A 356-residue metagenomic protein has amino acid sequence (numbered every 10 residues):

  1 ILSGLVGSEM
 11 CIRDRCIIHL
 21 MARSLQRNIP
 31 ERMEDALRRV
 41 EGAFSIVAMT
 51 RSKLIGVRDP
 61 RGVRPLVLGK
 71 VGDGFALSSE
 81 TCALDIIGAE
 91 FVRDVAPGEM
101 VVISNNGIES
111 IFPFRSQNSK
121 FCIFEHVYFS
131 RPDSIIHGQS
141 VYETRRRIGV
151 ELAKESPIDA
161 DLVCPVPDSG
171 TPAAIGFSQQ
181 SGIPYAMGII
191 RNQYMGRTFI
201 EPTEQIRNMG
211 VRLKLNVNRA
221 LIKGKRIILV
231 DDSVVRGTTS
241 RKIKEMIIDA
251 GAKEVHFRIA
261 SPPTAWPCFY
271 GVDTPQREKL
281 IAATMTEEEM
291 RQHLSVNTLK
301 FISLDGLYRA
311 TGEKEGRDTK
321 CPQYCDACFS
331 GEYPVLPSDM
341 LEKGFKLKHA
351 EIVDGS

Functional and structural regions predicted by a protein language model:
S3, G7-P97, V102-A160, V166 (+1 more regions): Conserved short alpha-helical segments that host acidic/polar catalytic motifs at enzyme active sites
R15-I18, Y185-G196, H293-T311: A conserved beta-strand->alpha-helix junction
Q26-N28, E155-D161, Q179-A186, A220-K223 (+1 more regions): Secondary-structure transition/capping motifs at alpha-helix termini and the adjoining loop/turn into the next element
L37, S52-K53, R58, K70 (+2 more regions): PRPP-dependent phosphoribosyltransferase catalytic core
M49, V57-R58, G69, S78-E80 (+10 more regions): Generic beta-strand/beta-sheet core signal
V63-R64, L84-I86, E109-S110, G170-A174 (+4 more regions): Flexible loop/turn segments at secondary-structure boundaries
A83, E90, G98, E155-S156 (+4 more regions): Phosphate/diphosphate-binding loops
G182-I227, T238, A265-P275: Short, glycine/charge-rich flexible loops or terminal/linker lids adjacent to PRPP-binding catalytic cores
